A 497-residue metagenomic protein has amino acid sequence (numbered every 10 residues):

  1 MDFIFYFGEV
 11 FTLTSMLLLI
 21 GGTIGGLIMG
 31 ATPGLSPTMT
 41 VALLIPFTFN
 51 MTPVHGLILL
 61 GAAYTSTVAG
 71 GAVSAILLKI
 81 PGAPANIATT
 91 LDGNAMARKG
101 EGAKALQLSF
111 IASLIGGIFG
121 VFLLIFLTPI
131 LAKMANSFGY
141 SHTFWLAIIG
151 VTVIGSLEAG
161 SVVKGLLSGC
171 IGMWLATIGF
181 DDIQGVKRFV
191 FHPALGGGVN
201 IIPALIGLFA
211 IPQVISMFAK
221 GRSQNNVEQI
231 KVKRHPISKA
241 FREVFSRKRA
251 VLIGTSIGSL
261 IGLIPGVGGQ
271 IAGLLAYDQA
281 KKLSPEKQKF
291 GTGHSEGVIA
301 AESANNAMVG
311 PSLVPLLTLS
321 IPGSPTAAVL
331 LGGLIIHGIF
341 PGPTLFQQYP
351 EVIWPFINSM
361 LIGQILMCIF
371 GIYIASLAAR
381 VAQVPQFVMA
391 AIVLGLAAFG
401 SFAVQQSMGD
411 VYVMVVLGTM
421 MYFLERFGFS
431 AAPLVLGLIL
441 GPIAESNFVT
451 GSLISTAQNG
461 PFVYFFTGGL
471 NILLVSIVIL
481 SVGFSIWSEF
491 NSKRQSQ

Functional and structural regions predicted by a protein language model:
M1-V54, P129, A135-N136, R188-H294 (+5 more regions): Helix-loop-helix hairpins and the membrane-proximal interhelical loops of multi-pass alpha-helical transport proteins
G21-P37, T67-K79, I154-A159, T255-P265 (+3 more regions): Transmembrane alpha-helix interface/packing and boundary motifs in multi-pass membrane proteins, characterized by
I28-T38, I76-I87, G120-L123, I261-I271 (+4 more regions): Short helix-coil transition sites and intra-membrane helix breaks within transmembrane domains of multi-pass
P37-F47, L60, A75-A95, F126 (+7 more regions): Re-entrant/interfacial helical elements at transmembrane boundaries that shape and gate the permeation pathway
V54-I58, A95-A112, S284-G297, T326-A328 (+1 more regions): Membrane-interface alpha-helices at helix entry/exit sites of multi-pass transporters
Y64-I76, H294-L319, G323, P341-F370 (+1 more regions): A structural-propensity feature for long, helix-poor, extended segments
T65-G70, I111-L123, L131, L175 (+3 more regions): Membrane-embedded alpha-helical segments of transport systems, primarily multispan ion/solute transporters
Q107-R222, I336-K493: Membrane-embedded alpha-helical modules
